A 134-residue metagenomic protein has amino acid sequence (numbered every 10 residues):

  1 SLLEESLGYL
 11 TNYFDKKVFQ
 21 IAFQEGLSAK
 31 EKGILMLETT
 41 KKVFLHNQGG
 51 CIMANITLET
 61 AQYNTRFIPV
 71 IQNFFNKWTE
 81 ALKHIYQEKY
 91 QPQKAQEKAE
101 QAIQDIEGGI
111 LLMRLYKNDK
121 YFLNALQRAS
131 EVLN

Functional and structural regions predicted by a protein language model:
S1-L3: Short amphipathic alpha-helical segment with a characteristic S/N-K-E followed by hydrophobic residues
E5, F19-Q48, A99-A102: Hydrophobic alpha-helical connector segments
L7-D15: Short, basic, alpha-helical segments at the C-terminal edge of helix-turn-helix-like DNA-binding modules
L10, G33-M36, T60: Short juxtamembrane and helix-loop transition motifs at transmembrane-helix boundaries in membrane proteins
N12, E31, L45-H46, N64-E88: Amphipathic alpha-helical packing segments from all-alpha helical-bundle domains
A22, T39-F44, I52-Q62, E88: Helix-loop "lid/cap" segments that line or gate small-molecule binding pockets
I34-L37, N76-E80, L123-S130: Hydrophobic core segments within long, regular secondary-structure runs in both alpha- and beta-rich folds
R66-N73, E88-L133: Hydrophobic/aromatic-rich alpha-helical bundle segments in the mid-to-C-terminal region
